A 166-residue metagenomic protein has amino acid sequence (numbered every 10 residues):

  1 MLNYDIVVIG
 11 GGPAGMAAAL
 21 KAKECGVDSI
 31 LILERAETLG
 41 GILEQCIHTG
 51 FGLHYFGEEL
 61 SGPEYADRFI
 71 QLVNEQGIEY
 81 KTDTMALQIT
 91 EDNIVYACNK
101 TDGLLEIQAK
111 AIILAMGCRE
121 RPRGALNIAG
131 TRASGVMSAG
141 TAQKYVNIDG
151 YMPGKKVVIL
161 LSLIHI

Functional and structural regions predicted by a protein language model:
L2-A14, K156-L160: Beta1/beta-strand and adjacent pyrophosphate-binding region of the FAD-binding site in flavoprotein oxidoreductases
N3-D5, V27, D83, D92 (+1 more regions): Phosphate-coordination loops involved in phosphoryl transfer and adenosine-cofactor binding
A22: Aromatic pocket-lining residues of Rossmann-like dinucleotide-binding sites
C25-I42: Glycine-rich FAD pyrophosphate-binding loop
E44-K81, S134-G135, A142: N-terminal glycine-rich dinucleotide-binding loop that anchors FAD/FMN and/or NAD(P) in oxidoreductases
E64-R119: Feature captures the FAD/FMN-dependent oxidoreductase FAD-binding
C118-A139: Glycine-rich beta-alpha-beta "Rossmann" dinucleotide-binding loop(s) and their flanking helix/strand
I164-I166: Conserved small/polar residues in nucleotide/adenosyl-binding loops
